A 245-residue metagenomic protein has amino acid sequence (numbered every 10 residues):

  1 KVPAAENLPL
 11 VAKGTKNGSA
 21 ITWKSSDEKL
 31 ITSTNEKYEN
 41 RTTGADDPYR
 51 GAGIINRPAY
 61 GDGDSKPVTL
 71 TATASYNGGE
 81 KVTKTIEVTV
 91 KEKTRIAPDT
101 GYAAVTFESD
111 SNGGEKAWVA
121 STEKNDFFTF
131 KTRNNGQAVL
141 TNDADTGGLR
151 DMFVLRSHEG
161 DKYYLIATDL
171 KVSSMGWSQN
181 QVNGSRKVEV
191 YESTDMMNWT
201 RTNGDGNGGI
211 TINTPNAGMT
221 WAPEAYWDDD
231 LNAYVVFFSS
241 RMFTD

Functional and structural regions predicted by a protein language model:
K1-K24: Solvent-exposed, low-complexity, repeat-rich "mucin-like" stalks and linkers
K29-S33, Y38, T122, Y191-S193: Non-cytosolic beta-sandwich-type ligand-binding/adhesion modules
T32-S65: Extracellular/luminal low-complexity segments enriched in Ser/Thr/Pro
S65-G78: Append "Rare intracellular matches occur via the same short Y/T/C beta-strand/loop motifs
V68-L70, K84-I86, V236: Hydrophobic residues positioned within well-ordered beta-strands of beta-sheet architectures
K81-K93: C-terminal edge beta-strand
K93-W221, Y226-D245: Beta-rich carbohydrate-recognition and catalytic domains
